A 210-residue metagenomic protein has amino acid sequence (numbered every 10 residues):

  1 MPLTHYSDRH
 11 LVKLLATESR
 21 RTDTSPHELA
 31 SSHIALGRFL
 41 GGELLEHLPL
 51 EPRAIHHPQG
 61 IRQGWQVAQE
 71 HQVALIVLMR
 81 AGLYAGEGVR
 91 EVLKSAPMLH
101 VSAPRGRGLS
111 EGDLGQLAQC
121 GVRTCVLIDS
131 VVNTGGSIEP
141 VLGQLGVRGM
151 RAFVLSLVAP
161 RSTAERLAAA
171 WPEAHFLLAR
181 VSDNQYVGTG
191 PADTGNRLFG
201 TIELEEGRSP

Functional and structural regions predicted by a protein language model:
M1-P210: PRPP-associated nucleotide enzymes
